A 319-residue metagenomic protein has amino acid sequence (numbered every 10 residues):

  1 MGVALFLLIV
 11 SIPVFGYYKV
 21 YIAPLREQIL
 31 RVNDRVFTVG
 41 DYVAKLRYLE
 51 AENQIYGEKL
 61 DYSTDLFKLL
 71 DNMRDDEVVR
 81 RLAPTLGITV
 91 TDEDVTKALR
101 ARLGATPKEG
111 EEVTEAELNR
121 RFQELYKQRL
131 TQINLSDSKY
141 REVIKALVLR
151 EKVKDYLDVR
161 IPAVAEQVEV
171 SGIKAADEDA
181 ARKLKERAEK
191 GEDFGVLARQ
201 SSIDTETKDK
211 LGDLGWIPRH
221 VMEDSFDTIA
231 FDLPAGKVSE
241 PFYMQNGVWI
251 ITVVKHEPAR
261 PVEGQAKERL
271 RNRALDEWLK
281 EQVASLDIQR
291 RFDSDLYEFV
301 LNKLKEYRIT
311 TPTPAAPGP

Functional and structural regions predicted by a protein language model:
M1-T64, F292-P319: Short, low-structural-confidence N-terminal segments
I22-E52, A83, V148-V153, S171-D177 (+4 more regions): FKBP-type peptidyl-prolyl cis-trans isomerase
I22-P24, G57-D61, G104-T114, T131 (+2 more regions): Intrinsically disordered, low-complexity Ser/Thr/Pro-rich tracts
E27-R35, I55-L60, T64-L70, V79-T89 (+6 more regions): Second-shell loop/turn segments in exported
V43-D65, T85-A165, A176-D179: Charged, solvent-exposed helices and adjacent loops that form client-binding or oligomerization surfaces
K59-L60, L184-S225, Y243-M244, V254-Q265: Peptidyl-prolyl cis-trans isomerase
D76-R80, R150, G191: Alpha-helical transmembrane segments of polytopic integral membrane proteins, especially the permease/helical cores
E124-G172, R199-S202, D224-G264, T310 (+1 more regions): Proteostasis/folding factors centered on peptidyl-prolyl cis-trans isomerases
